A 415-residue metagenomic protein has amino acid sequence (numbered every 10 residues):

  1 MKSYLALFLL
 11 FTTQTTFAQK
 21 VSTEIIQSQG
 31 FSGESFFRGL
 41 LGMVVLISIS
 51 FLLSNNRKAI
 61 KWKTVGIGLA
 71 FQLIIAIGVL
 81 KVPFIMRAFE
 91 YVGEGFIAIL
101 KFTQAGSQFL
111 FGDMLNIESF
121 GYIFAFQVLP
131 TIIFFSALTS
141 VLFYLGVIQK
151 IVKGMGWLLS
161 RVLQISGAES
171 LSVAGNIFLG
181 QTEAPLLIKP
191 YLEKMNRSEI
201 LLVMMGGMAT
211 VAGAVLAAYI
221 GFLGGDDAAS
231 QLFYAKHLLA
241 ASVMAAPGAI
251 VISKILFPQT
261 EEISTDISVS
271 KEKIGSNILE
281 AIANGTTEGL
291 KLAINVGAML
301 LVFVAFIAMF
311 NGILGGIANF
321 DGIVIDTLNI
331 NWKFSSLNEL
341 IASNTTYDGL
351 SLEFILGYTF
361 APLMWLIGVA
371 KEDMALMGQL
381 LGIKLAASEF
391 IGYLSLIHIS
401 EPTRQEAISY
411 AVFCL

Functional and structural regions predicted by a protein language model:
M1-Q19: N-terminal secretory/membrane targeting signals
F17-V128, E280-A283, L300-F310: N-terminal alpha-helical transmembrane segments of multi-pass membrane transport and channel/translocase proteins
G42-L53, G68-V79, I132-V141, G213-G221 (+3 more regions): Hydrophobic core segments of alpha-helical transmembrane domains in multi-pass membrane transport and ion-translocation
S140-T210, A229: Hydrophobic transmembrane alpha-helices that form the pore/transport pathway of multi-pass ion and small-solute
A184-L256: Membrane-core helix-loop-helix motifs of multi-pass transport proteins
V243-L292: Long, contiguous bundles of hydrophobic transmembrane helices that form the permeation core of multi-pass
L290-L396: Transmembrane helical segments that form the transport core of multi-pass membrane transport proteins
I397-L415: Single conserved hydrophobic/aromatic residue that forms the stacking wall/gate of nucleotide- or nucleobase-binding
